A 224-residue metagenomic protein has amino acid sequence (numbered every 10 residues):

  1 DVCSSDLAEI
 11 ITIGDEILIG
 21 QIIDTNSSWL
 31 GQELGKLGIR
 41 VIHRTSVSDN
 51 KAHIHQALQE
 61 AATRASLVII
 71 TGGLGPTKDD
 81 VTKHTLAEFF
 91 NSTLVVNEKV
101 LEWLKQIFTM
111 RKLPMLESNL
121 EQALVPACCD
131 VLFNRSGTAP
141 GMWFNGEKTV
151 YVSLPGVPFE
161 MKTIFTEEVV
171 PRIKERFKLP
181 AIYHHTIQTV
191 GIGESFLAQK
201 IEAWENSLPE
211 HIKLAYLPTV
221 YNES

Functional and structural regions predicted by a protein language model:
D1-S4: Short, small-residue-biased leader/transition segments that mark boundaries at the very start of proteins
L7-H55, Q59: ATP/NTP phosphate-donor binding region
I13-D15, I70-K78, P155-G156: Glycine-rich beta-strand-to-loop/alpha-helix junction loops that act as flexible
S46-D49, K99, L120, G156 (+2 more regions): Short beta->alpha linker loops
H53-Q56, D80-F177: Proline/glycine-rich low-complexity loops and linkers
A65: An anion/phosphate-binding loop that grips the pyrophosphate of nucleotide cofactors and donors
T149-S224: An accessory alpha-helical subdomain
